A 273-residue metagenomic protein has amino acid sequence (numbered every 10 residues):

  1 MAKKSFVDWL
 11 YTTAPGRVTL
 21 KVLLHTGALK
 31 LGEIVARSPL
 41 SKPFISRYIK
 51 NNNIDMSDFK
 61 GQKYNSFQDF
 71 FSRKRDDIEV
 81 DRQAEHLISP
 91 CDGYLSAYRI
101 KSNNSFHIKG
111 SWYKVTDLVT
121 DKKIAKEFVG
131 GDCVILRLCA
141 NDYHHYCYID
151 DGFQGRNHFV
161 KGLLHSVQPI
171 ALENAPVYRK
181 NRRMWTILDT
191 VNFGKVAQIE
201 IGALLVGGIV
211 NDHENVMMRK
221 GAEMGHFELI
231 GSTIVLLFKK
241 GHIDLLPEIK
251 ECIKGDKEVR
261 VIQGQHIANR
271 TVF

Functional and structural regions predicted by a protein language model:
M1-F273: Contiguous, well-folded functional domains in the mature portion of proteins
